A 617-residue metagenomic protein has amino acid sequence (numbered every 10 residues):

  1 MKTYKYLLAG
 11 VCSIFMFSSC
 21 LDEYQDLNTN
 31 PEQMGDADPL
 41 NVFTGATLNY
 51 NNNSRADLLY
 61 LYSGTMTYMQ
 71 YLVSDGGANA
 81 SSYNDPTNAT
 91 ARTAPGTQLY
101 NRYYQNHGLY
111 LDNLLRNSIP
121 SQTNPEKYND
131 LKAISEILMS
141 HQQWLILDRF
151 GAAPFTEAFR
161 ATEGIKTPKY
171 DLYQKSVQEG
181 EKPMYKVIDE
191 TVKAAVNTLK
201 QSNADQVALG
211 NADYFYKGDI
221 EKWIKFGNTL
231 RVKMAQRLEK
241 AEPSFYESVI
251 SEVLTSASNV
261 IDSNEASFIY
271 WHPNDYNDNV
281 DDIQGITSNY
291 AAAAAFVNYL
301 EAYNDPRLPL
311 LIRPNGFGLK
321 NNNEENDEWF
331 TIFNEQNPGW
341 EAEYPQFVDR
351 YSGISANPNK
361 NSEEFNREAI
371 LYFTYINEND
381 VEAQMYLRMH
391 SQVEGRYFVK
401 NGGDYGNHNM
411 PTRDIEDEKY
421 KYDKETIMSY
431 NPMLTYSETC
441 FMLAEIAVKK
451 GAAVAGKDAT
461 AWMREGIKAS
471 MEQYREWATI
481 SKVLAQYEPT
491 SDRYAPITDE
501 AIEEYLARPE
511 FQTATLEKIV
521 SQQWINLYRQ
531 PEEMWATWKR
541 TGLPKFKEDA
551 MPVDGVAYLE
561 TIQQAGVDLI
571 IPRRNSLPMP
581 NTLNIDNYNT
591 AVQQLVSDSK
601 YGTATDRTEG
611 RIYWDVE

Functional and structural regions predicted by a protein language model:
M1-L8: Bacterial N-terminal signal peptides that target proteins for export
C20-S74, P120-Q122, Q523, P544 (+1 more regions): Membrane-proximal, proline-rich intrinsically disordered regions
A37, G76-L138, Q142-A469, Q473 (+1 more regions): Structured, solvent-exposed acidic/aromatic patches
R55-G64, G151-P154, Y246-E247, E533-A536: Beta-strand acidic-aromatic groove motif in beta-rich domains, primarily in extracellular
K449-R540, K545: C-terminal structural cap/anchor segments
